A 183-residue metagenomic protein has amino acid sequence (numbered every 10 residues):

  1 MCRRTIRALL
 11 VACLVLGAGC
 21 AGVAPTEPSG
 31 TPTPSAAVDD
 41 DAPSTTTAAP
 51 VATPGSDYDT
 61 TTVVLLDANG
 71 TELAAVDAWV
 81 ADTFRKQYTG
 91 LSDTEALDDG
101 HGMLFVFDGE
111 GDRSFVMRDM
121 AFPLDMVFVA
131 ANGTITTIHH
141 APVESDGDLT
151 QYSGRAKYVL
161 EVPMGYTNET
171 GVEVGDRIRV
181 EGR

Functional and structural regions predicted by a protein language model:
M1-R183: Hydrophobic alpha-helical segments
